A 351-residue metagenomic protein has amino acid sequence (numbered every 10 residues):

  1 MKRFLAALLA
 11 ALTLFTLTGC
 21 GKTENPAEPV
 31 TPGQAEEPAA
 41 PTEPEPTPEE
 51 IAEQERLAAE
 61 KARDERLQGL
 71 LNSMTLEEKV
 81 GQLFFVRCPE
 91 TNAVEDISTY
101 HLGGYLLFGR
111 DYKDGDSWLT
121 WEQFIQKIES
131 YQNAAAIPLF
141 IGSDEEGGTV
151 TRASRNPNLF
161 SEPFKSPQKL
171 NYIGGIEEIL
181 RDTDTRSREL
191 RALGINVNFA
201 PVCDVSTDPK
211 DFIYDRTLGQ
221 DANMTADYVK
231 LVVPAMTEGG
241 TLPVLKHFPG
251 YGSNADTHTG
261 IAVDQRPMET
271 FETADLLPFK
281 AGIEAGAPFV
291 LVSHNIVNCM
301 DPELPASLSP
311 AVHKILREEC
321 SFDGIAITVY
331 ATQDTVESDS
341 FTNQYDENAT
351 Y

Functional and structural regions predicted by a protein language model:
M1-F4: Positively charged n-region of N-terminal signal peptides that target proteins for export
A6-L14: Hydrophobic helical h-region of N-terminal Sec-dependent signal peptides in bacterial secretory/periplasmic proteins
T16-G19: C-terminal motif of bacterial Sec signal peptides marking the signal peptidase cleavage site
G21-T23: Bacterial signal peptide processing site
E28-R155: N-terminal hydrophobic targeting/anchoring segments and the immediately downstream early-domain regions of hydrolases
Q82, G103, A136-L139, I195-N196 (+3 more regions): Short, well-ordered coil/turn segments that N-cap beta-strands
E95-T225, H247, G252-Q265, S293-P305 (+1 more regions): Enzymes and membrane/adaptor proteins characterized by extended Gly/Ser/Thr/Asp/Glu-rich, aromatic-dotted
Y131-I137, Q220-T241, A306-A326: Alpha-helix-loop-beta-strand connector modules within alpha/beta enzyme cores
